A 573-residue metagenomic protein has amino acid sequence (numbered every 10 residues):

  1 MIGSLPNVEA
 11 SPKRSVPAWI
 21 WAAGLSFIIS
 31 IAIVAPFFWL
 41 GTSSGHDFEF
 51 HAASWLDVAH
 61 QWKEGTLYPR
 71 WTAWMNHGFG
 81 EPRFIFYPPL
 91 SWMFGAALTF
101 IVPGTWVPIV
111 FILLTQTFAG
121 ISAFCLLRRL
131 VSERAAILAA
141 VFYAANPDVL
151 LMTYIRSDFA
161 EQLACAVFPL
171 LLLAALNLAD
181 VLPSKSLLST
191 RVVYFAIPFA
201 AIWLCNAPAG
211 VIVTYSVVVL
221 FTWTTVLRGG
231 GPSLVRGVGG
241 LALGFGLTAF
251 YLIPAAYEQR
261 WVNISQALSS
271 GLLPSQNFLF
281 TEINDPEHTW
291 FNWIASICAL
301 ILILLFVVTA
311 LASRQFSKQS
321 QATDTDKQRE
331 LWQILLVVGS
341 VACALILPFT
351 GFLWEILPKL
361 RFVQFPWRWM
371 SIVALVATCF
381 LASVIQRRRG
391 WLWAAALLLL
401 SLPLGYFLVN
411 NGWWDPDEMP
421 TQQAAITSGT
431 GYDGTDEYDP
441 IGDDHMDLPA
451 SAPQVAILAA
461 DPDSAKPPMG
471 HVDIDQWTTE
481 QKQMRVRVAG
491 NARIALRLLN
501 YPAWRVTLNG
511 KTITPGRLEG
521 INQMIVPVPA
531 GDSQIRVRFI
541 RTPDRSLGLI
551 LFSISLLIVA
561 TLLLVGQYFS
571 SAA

Functional and structural regions predicted by a protein language model:
I2-D415, S533-F539, R545-A573: Membrane-embedded transmembrane-helix bundle of lipid-linked glycan/lipid transferases
S4, T42, H46, G230-P232 (+10 more regions): Intrinsically disordered, low-complexity regions
K13, I121, I385-Q386, A396-N491 (+2 more regions): Extracytoplasmic
A23, W62-K63, V141-A144, S340-T350 (+5 more regions): A generic short-segment signal for beta-strand/edge and adjacent turn/coil regions
A160, A267-L272, I283-P286, G431-K466 (+2 more regions): Contiguous hydrophobic segments
Y251, A256-Y257, A344, P348-T350 (+7 more regions): A broadly conserved detector of short glycine/acidic/proline-rich loop/turn motifs that flank catalytic sites and bind
I457-A572: Active-site-proximal, structured, solvent-exposed surfaces of multi-pass membrane proteins that position macromolecular
